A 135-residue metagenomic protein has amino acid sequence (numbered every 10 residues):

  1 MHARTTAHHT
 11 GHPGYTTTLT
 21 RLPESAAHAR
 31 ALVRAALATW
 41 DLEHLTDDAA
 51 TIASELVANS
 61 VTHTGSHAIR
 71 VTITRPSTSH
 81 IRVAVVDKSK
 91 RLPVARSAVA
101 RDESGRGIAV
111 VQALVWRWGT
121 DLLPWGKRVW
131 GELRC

Functional and structural regions predicted by a protein language model:
M1-T16, V61-C135: Conserved beta-strand-loop-beta-strand hairpin that lines the nucleotide-binding pocket of ATP/GTP-utilizing enzymes
T16-H28: STAS-typified acidic loop motif
R21, L37, D41-H44, V61 (+2 more regions): Short coil/turn residues that cap or connect secondary-structure elements
A27-S54: Conserved short strand/loop->alpha-helix "switch" segment adjacent to the catalytic nucleotide/phosphoryl-transfer site
D48-S66: Histidine-centered phosphotransfer motif of kinases
